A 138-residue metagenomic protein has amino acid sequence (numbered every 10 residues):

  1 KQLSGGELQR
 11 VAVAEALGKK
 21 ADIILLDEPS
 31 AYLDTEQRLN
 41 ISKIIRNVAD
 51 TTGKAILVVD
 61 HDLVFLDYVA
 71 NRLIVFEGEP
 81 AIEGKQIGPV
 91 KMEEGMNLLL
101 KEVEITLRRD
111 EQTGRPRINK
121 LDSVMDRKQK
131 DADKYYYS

Functional and structural regions predicted by a protein language model:
K1-L3: Conserved ABC ATPase signature
V13, I41: Hydrophobic anchor residue at the start of the ABC signature
I23-L25: Walker B motif beta-strand of ABC-family P-loop ATPases
E28-P29, E36: Walker B catalytic motif
V59-H61: H-loop/switch region of ABC-family ATPase nucleotide-binding domains
L66-Y68: A short, surface-exposed alpha-helical micro-motif characterized by mixed small hydrophobic and charged/polar residues
V75-R115: Conserved beta-strand-loop-alpha-helix hinge in the C-terminal portion of ABC ATPase nucleotide-binding domains
